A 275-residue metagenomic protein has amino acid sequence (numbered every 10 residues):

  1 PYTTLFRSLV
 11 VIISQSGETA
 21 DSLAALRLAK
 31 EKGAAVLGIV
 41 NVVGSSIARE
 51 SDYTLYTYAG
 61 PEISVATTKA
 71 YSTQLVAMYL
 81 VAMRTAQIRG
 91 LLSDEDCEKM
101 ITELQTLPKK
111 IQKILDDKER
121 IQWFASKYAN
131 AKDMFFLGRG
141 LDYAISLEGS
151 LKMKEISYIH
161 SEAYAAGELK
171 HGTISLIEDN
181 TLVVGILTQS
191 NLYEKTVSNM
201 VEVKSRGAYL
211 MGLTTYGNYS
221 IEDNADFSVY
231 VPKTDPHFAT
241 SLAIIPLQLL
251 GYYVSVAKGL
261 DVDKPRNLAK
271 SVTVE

Functional and structural regions predicted by a protein language model:
P1-L5: Short, small-residue-biased leader/transition segments that mark boundaries at the very start of proteins
F6, V11, H160-E222, F227 (+1 more regions): Generic long, charged, amphipathic alpha-helical segments
R7-R89, K195-Y209, Y219, V256: Phosphate/diphosphate-binding loops
V10-Q15, S22, K32, L37-N41 (+11 more regions): Generic beta-strand/beta-sheet core signal
Q15-S22, V40, G44, A70-Q74 (+10 more regions): Generic structural signal for well-ordered, non-membrane alpha-helical segments in soluble metabolic enzymes
Y53-L182, S255-E275: Active-site phosphate/pyrophosphate-binding segments
P61-V65, K69-A70, E202, Y219 (+1 more regions): A cross-family phosphate/adenosyl-ligand binding-site feature
Y209, N224, T234-E275: Generic C-terminus detector
